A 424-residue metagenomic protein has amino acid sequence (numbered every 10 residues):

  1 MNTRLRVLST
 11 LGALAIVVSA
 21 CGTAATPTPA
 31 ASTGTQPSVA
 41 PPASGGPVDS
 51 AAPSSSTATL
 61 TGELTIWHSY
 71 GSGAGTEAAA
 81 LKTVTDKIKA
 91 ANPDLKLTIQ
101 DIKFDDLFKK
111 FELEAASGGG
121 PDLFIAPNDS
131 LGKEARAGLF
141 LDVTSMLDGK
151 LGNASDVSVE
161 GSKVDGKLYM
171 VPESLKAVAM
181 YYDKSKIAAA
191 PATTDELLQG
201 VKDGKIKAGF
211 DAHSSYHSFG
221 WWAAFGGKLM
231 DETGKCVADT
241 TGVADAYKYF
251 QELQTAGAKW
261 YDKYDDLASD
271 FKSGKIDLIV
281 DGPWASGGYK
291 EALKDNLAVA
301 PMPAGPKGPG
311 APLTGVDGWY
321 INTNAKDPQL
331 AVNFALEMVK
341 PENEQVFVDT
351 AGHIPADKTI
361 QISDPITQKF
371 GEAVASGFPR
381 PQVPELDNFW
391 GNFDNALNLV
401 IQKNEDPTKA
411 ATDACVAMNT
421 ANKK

Functional and structural regions predicted by a protein language model:
R4-G12, V18, G22-L131, P306 (+4 more regions): Conserved N-terminal structural module of periplasmic/extracytoplasmic solute-binding proteins
A24, S44, N128-A179, A189-A190 (+4 more regions): Hinge/lid segment of periplasmic solute-binding proteins
T33, P41, S376-K424: Conserved C-terminal helix/tail region of periplasmic/extracytoplasmic solute-binding proteins
S55-T59, A285-N296, P303-N395, K423: C-terminal lobe and pocket-closing loops of periplasmic/extracytoplasmic Venus-flytrap solute-binding proteins
D101-K110, D129, T194-E196, W260-S273 (+1 more regions): Short helix-initiation/N-cap motifs at beta->coil->alpha
D122-I125, D277-G282, A298: Paired acidic/hydrophobic, glycine-rich loop segments that form the ligand-binding mouth/hinge of periplasmic-binding
E134-L139, V157-A192, A212-E232, T314-I321 (+1 more regions): Periplasmic solute-binding protein
K235-D262: Glycine-centered hinge/linker elements that transmit conformational signals in sensory and ligand-binding systems
